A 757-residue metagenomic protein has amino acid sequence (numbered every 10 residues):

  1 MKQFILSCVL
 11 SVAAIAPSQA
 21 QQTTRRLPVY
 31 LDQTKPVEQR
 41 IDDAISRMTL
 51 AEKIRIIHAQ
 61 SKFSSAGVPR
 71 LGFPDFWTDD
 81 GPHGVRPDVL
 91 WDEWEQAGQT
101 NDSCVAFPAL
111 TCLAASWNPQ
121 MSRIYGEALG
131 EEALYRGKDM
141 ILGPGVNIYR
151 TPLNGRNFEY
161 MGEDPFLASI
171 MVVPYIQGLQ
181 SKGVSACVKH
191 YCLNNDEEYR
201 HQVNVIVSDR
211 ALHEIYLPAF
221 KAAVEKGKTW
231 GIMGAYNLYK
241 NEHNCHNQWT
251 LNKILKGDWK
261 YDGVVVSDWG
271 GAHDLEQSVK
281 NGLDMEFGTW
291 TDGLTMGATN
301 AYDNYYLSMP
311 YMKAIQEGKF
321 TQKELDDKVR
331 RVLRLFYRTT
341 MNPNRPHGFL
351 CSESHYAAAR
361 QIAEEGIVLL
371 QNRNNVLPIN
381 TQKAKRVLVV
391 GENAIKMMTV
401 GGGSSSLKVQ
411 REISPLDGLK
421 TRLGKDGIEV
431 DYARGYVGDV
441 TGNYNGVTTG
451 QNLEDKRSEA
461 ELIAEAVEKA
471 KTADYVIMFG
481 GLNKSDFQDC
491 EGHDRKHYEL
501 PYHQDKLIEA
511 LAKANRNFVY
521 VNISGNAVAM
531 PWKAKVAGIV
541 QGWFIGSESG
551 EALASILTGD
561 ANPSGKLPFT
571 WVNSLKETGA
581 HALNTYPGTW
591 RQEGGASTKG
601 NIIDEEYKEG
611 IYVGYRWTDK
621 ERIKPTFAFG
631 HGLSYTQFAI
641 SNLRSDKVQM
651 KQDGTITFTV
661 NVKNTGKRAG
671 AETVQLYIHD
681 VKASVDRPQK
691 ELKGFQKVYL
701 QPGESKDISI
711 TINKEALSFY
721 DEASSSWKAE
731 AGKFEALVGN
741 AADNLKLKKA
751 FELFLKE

Functional and structural regions predicted by a protein language model:
M1-R26: Bacterial Sec-dependent N-terminal signal peptides
I5, I56, C192, F751-E752: Sequence-pattern detector for short linear motifs and compositional/periodic biases rather than a specific fold
P17-F719, S726-A742: Glycoside hydrolase catalytic-domain context in secreted enzymes
N744-E757: Short beta-strand elements
